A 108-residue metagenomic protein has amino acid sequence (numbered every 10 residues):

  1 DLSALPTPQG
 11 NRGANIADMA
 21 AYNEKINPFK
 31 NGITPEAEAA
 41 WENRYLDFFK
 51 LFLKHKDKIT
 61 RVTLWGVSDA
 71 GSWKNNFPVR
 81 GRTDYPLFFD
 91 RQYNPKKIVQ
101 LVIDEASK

Functional and structural regions predicted by a protein language model:
L2-K108: Aromatic-rich peripheral "rim/lid" segments of glycoside hydrolase catalytic domains that contact and position glycan
